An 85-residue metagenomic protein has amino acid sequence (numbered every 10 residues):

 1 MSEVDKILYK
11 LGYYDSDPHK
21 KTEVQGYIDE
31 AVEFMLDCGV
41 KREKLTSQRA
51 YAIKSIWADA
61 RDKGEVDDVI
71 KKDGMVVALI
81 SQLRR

Functional and structural regions predicted by a protein language model:
M1-A52, S81-R85: Conserved short "hinge" loops at termini or chain/domain junctions
M35-C38, R42, R61-V69: Amphipathic alpha-helical interaction segments
A52-K63: Short, hydrophobic/amphipathic alpha-helical patches that form generic packing surfaces within helical domains
G64-R85: Protruding loop/beta-arch "assembly-hinge" segments enriched in small, turn-prone residues
